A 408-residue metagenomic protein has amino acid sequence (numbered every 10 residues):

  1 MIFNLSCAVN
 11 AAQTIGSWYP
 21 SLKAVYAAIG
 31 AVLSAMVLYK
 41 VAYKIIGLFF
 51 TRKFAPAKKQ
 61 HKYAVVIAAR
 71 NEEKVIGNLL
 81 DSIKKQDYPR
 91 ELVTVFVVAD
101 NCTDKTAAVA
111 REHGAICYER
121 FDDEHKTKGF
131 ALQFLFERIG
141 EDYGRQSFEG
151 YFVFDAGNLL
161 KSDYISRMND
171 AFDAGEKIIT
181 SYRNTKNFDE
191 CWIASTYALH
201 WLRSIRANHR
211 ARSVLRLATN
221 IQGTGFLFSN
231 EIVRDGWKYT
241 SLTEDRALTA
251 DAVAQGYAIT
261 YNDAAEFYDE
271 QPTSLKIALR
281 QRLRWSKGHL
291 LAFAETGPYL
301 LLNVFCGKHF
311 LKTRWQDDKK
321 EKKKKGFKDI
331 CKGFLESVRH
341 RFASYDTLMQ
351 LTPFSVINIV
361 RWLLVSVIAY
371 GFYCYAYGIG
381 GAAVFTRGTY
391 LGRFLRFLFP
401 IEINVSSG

Functional and structural regions predicted by a protein language model:
I2-S82: N-proximal low-complexity "stem/linker" segments adjacent to membrane-targeting elements
A11-K23, G47-L48, K53-P56, L215-R216 (+1 more regions): Basic/Trp-rich segment in TM-proximal cytosolic loops or flexible interdomain/linker regions
H61-A64, T94, A247: Cell-envelope/extracellular polymer assembly enzymes that use nucleotide-activated donors
G77, D104-R111, D163: Acidic helix N-cap motif at the loop->helix transition within catalytic regions of sugar-transfer enzymes
D81-L92: Short, acidic, metal-binding catalytic loop of nucleotide-sugar glycosyltransferases
A99-A107, D122-E124, L159: A conserved acidic beta->alpha catalytic loop
K105, F154-A171: Acidic donor-binding/catalytic loop of UDP-sugar-dependent glycosyltransferases, especially processive GT2
F121-G144, D163-S241, V253, L279 (+1 more regions): Long helical/loop segments within the catalytic core of UDP-sugar-dependent glycosyltransferases, especially the large
